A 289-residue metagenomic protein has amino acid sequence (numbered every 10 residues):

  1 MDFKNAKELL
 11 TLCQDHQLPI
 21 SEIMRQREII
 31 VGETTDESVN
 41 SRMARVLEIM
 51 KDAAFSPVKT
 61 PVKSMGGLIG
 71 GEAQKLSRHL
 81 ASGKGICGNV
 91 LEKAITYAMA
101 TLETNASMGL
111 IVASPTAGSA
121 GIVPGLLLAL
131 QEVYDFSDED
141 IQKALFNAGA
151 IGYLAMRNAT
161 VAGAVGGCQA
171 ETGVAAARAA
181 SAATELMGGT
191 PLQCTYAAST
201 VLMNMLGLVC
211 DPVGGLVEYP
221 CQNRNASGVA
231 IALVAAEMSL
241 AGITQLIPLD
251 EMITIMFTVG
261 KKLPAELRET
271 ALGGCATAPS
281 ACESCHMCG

Functional and structural regions predicted by a protein language model:
M1-G109, E132-V133, G242, L249-G289: Generic N-terminal targeting/processing segments that precede catalytic cores or assembly contacts
I86, A113-A120, E132, K143 (+1 more regions): Glycine- and small hydrophobic-enriched segments that form the cores of compact globular domains
G88-N105, D140-A159, M203-P212, A271: Acidic-glycine-rich active-site phosphate/pyrophosphate-binding loop
E103-L128, Q169-A176: Glycine/serine-rich anion-binding loops at beta->alpha junctions that coordinate negatively charged ligand groups
P124-D135, A180-G188: Alpha-helical support elements that line or immediately flank enzyme active sites and cofactor-binding pockets
L130, M156, V161-Q169, A175-A176 (+2 more regions): N-terminal glycine-/lysine-enriched basic segments
V165-A176, Y219-V229: Carbohydrate-binding/catalytic loop surfaces
S181, E185-G289: Functionally critical mobile loop/hinge segments
